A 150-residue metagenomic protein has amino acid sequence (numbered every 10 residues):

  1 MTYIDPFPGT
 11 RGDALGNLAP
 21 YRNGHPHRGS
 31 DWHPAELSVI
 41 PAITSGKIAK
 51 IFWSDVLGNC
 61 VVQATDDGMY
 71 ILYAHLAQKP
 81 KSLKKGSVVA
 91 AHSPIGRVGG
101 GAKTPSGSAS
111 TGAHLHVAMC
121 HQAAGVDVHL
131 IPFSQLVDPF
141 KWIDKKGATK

Functional and structural regions predicted by a protein language model:
M1-C60, A91, T104, K141 (+1 more regions): Surface-exposed, glycine-biased beta-strand/turn segments
M1-P6, K84-A90, S110-K150: Acidic, glycine-rich catalytic/binding loops that coordinate metals and/or anionic ligands
H33, A64-D66, C120-Q122: A generic structural motif
A42-K85, G99-L115: Zn2+-dependent peptidoglycan hydrolase active-site motif and core
A91-G101: Conserved metal-binding segment of the jelly-roll/cupin
